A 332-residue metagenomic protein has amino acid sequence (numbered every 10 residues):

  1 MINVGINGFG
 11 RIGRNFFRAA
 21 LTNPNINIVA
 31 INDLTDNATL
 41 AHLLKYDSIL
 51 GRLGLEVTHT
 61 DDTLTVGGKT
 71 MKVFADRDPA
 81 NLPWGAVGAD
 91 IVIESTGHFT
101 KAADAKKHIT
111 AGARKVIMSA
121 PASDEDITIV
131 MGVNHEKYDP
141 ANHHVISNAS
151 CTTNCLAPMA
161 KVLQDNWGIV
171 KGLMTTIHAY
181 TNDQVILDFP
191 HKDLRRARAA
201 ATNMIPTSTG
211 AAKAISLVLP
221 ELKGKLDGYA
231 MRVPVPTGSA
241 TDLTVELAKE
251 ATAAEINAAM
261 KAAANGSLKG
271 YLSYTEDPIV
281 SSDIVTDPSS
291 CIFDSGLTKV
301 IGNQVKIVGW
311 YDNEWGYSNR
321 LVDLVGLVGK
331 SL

Functional and structural regions predicted by a protein language model:
M1-A197, K299, D323, S331-L332: N-terminal Rossmann-like NAD(P) cofactor-binding subdomain of oxidoreductases, focused on the glycine-rich
N7, R11, A38, V87 (+10 more regions): Conserved active-site and cofactor/substrate-binding residues in soluble primary-metabolism enzymes
L34-D36, P79, A122-S123, S150-T152 (+6 more regions): Glycine-rich beta-alpha junction loops
L64, I129-M131, V145, L187 (+5 more regions): Short clusters of hydrophobic/aromatic residues that line enzyme substrate/ligand-binding pockets
N142-H143, A199-A201, G238-D242, Q304-K306: Short, solvent-exposed beta-strand edge segments and adjacent coil->beta transition regions
D165-P236: Acidic, glycine-rich segments within the central catalytic cores of soluble metabolic enzymes that bind/position
G228, A240, T244-L332: C-terminal active-site/capping subdomain that shapes the small-molecule cofactor and substrate pocket of enzyme
